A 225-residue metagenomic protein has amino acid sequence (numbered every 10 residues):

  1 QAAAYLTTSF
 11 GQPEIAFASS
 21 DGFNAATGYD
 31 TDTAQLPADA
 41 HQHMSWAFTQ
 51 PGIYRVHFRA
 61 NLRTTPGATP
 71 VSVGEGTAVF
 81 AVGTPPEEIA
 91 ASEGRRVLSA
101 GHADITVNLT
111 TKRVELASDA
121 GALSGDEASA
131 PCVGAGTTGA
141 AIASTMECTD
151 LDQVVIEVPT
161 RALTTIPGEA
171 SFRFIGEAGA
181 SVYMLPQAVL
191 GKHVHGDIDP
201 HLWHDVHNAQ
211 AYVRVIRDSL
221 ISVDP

Functional and structural regions predicted by a protein language model:
A2-P37: Short helix-loop boundary/capping segments
Q42, Q50-Y54: Short tyrosine-centred short linear motifs in exposed loops/low-complexity segments
P66-E75: Beta-sandwich strand segments
F80-T84: Interdomain boundary/hinge segments at the C-termini of tandem beta-sandwich modules
I89-D104: Boundary/junction segments of secreted and surface-exposed precursor proteins
A100-H102, L109-G176: Solvent-exposed N-terminal domain segments of exported/luminal and surface proteins
A141-A143, C148, V155-E157, R161-P225: Extracytoplasmic metal-acquisition and chelation regions
